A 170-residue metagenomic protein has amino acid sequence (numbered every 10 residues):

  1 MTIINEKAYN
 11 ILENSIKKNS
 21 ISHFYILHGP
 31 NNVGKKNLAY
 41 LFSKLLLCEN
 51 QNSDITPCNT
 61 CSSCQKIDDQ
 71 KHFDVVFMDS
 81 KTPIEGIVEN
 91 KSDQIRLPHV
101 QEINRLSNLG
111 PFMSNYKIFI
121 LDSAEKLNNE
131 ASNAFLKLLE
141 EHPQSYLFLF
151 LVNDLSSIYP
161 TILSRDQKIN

Functional and structural regions predicted by a protein language model:
M1-E130: Clamp-loader machinery-focused feature within the broader ASCE/P-loop NTPase space
I4, S123, F150-L151, N170: Small/polar loops that bind or transfer phosphate-bearing groups
L27, L121, F135-L136, V152: Hydrophobic residues in beta-strands of the RecA-like P-loop NTPase core, especially within AAA+ ATPase
R105, K137, S164: Conserved adenine-binding aromatic site and its adjacent loop/helix in ATP-hydrolyzing domains
N108, N133-F150: Conserved catalytic/switch belt of AAA+ P-loop NTPases
T161-N170: A short helix-turn-beta junction within AAA+ P-loop NTPase domains corresponding to the substrate/partner-engaging
